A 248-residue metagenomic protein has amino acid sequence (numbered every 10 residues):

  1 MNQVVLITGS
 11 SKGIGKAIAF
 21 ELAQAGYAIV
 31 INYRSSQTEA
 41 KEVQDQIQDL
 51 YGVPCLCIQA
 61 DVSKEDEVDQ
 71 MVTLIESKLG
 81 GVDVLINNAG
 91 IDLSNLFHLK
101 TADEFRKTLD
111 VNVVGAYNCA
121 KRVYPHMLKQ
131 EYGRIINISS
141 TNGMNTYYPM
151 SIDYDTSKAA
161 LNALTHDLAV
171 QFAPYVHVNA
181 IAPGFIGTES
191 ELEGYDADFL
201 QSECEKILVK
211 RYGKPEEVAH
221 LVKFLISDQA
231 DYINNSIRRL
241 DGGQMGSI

Functional and structural regions predicted by a protein language model:
S11-G13: Conserved glycine-rich cofactor-binding loop
A25-E42: Conserved glycine-rich Rossmann-like NAD(P)H-binding loop of the short-chain dehydrogenase/reductase
L96-F97, T101-L109, I135, E191 (+2 more regions): Substrate-binding pocket helix/loop in short-chain dehydrogenase/reductase
A120, S157, T165: Active-site helix of classical SDR
P125, H166-P174, D231: Alpha-helical segment proximal to the catalytic Tyr-Lys
N145-T146, K223, N234-I248: Short C-terminal tail/terminal secondary-structure segment of NAD(P)H-dependent dehydrogenase/reductase domains
I207-V218: A conserved structural motif in NAD(P)-dependent oxidoreductases
